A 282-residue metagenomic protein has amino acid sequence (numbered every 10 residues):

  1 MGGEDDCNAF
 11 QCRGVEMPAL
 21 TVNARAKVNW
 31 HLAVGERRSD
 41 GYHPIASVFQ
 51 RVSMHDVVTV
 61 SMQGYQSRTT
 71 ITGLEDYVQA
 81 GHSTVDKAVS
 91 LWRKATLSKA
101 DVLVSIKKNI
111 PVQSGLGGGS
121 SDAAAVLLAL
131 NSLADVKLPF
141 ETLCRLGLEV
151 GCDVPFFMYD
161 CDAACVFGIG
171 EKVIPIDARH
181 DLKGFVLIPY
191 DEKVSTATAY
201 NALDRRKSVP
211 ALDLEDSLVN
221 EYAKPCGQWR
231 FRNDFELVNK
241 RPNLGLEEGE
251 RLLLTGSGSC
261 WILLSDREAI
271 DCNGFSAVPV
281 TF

Functional and structural regions predicted by a protein language model:
G2-G3, G14: Residue-identity detector for glycine
D5-N8: Acidic/polar hotspots within intrinsically disordered regions
F10-S114, S132-C144, D177-H180, P189-E192: ATP-binding N-lobe of GHMP and related small-molecule kinases
Y65-V78, V126, L148, Y222-R232: Short, basic/glycine-rich phosphate-binding loops at helix/coil junctions that contact nucleotide phosphates
T69, Y159-R251, L264-F282: Conserved, helical-rich catalytic subdomain that frames metal- and/or nucleotide-binding sites in enzyme alpha/beta
S105-A134, C152, R251-L263: Glycine/serine-rich anion-binding loops at beta->alpha junctions that coordinate negatively charged ligand groups
A123, L127-G170: Contiguous, small/hydrophobic- and glycine-enriched helical/loop subdomains that border and often "cap" functional
